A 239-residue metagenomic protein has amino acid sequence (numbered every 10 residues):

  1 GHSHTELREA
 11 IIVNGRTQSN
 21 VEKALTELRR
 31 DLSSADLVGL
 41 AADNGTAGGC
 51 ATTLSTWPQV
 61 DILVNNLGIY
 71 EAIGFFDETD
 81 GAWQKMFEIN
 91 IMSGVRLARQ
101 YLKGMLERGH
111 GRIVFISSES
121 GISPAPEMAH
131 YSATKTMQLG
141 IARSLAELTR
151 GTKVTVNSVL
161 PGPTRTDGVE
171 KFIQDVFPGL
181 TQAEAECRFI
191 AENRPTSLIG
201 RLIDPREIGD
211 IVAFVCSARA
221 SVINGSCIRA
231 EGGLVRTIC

Functional and structural regions predicted by a protein language model:
G74-F76, A82-F87, N193: Substrate-binding pocket helix/loop in short-chain dehydrogenase/reductase
F76, A125-A129, G151-T152, G200 (+1 more regions): Active-site loop immediately N-terminal to the catalytic Tyr-X3-Lys motif of short-chain dehydrogenase/reductase
A98, T134, A142: Active-site helix of classical SDR
K103, E147-L148, S221: Alpha-helical segment proximal to the catalytic Tyr-Lys
S118: Residue(s) in the substrate-gating loop at a strand-loop-helix junction that position the organic substrate next
S123, V212-A213, N224-C239: Short C-terminal tail/terminal secondary-structure segment of NAD(P)H-dependent dehydrogenase/reductase domains
R150, T155, I223-G225: Short, small/polar-rich loop/turn modules that mediate ligand/substrate recognition or access, typified
